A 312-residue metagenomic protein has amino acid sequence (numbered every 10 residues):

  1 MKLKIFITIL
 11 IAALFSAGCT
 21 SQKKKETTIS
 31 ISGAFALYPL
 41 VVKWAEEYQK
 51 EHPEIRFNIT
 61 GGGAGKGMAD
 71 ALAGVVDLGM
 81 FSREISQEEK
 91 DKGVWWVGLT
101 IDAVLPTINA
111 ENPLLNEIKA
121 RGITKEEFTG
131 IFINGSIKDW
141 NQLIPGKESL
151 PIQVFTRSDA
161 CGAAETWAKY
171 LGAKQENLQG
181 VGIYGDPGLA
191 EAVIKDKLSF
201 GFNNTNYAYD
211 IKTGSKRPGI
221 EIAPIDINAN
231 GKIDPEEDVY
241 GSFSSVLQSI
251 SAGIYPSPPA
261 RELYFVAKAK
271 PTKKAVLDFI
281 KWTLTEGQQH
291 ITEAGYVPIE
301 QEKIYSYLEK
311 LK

Functional and structural regions predicted by a protein language model:
M1-G18: Secretory targeting signatures
C19-G65, A69-L72, F81-E84, K90 (+2 more regions): Exported/periplasmic ABC-transporter solute-binding proteins
V75: Conserved functional loop/turn residues at catalytic and ligand-binding sites
